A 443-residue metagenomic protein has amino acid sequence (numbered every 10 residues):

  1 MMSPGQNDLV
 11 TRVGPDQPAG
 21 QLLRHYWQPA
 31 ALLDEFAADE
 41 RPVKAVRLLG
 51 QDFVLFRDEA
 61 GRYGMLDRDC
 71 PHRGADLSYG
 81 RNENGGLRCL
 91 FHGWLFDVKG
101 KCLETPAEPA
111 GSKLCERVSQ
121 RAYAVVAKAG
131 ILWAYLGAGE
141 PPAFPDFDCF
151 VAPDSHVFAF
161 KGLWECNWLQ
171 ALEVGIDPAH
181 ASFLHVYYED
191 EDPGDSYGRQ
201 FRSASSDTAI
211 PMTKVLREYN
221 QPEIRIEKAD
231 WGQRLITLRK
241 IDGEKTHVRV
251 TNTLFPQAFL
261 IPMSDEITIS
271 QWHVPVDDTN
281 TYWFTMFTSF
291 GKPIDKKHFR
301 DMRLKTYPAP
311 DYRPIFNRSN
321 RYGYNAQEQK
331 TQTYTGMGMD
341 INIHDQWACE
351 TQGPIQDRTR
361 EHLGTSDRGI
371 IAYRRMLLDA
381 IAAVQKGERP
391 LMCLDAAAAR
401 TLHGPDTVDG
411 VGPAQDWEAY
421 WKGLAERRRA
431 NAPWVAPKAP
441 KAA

Functional and structural regions predicted by a protein language model:
M1, T11, A31-F158, K214 (+4 more regions): Rieske [2Fe-2S] iron-sulfur-binding domain
M1-R24, A31: A boundary/linker detector
M2-S3, Q21-H25, A45, V126-I131 (+2 more regions): Short, mixed-charge, low-aromatic patches
P15-D16, A37-A38, R62, E140-A443: C-terminal catalytic domain of Rieske-type non-heme iron oxygenases
G20, N84-C89, E116, R300 (+1 more regions): Short linear sequence motifs
R24, S119, V126-K128, I267 (+1 more regions): A short, structural micro-pattern
